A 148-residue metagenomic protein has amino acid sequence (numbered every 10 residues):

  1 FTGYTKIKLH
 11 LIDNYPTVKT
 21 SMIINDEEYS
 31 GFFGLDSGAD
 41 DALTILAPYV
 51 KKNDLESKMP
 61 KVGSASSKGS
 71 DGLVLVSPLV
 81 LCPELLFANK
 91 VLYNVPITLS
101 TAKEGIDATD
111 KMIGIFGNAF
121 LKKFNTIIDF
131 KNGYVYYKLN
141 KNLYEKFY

Functional and structural regions predicted by a protein language model:
F1-Y148: Pepsin/retropepsin-fold aspartyl endopeptidases
